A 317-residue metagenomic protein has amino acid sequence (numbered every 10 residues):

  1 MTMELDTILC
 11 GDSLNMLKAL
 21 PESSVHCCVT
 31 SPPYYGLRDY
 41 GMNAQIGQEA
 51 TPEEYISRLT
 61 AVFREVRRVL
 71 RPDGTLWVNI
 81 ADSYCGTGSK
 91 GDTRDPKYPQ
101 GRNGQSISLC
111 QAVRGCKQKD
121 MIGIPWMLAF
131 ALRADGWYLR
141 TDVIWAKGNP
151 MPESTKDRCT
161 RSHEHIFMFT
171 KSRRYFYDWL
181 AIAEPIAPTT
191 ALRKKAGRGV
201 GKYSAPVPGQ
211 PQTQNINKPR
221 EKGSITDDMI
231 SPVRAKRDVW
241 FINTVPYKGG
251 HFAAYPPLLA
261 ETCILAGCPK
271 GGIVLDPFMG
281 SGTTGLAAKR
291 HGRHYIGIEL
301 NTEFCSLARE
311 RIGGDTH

Functional and structural regions predicted by a protein language model:
M1-H317: Core catalytic lobe of class I
